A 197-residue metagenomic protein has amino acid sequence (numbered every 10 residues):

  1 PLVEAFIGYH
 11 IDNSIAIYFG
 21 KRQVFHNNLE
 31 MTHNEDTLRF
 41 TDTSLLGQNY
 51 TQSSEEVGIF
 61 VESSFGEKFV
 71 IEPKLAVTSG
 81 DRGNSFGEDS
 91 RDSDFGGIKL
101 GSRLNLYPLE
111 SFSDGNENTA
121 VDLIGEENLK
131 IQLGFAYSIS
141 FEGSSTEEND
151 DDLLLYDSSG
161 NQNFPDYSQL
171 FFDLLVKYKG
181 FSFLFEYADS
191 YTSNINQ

Functional and structural regions predicted by a protein language model:
P1-G83, D94-E110, L129-Q132, I139: Outer membrane beta-barrel
I7, G47-N49, S90-D92, L123 (+2 more regions): Outer-membrane beta-barrel proteins
L29-H33, S85-G87, S145-E147, I195-Q197: Outer-membrane beta-barrel and related beta-rich outer-membrane complex signature in Gram-negative bacteria
T43-G47, G83-S90, Y156-G160, Q197: Extracellular loop and loop/strand-boundary signature of outer-membrane beta-barrel proteins
P73-K74, N84-S90, D114-N116, S145-E148: A short secondary-structure junction signal
G97, N105-Q197: Detector for outer-membrane/organellar transmembrane beta-barrel domains, recognizing the amphipathic beta-strand
